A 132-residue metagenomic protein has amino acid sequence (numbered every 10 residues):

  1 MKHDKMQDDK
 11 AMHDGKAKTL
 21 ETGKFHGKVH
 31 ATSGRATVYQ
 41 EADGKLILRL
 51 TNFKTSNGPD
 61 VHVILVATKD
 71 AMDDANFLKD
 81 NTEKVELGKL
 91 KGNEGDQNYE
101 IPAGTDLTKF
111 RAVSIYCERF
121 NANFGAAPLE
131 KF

Functional and structural regions predicted by a protein language model:
K2-D43, K79-V85: Transition segment at domain starts
G15, L129-F132: Extracytoplasmic/periplasmic copper-protein system
S33-D60: Short, surface-exposed binding/anchoring microloops in extracellular/periplasmic proteins
T37, R49, N98-E100, P128-E130: Generic structural detector for well-ordered beta-strands
E41, T51-F53, V66-D70, E118-F120 (+1 more regions): Solvent-exposed coil/turn segments that connect beta secondary-structure elements in extracytoplasmic/periplasmic
H62-I64: Beta-strand signatures of extracellular beta-sandwich domains
D73-I101: An anionic, turn-rich surface loop/hairpin at beta-sheet edges that serves as a generic interaction/coordination patch
P102-G125: Short, exposed beta-strand-loop hairpins at the edges of beta-sheets in extracellular/periplasmic proteins
